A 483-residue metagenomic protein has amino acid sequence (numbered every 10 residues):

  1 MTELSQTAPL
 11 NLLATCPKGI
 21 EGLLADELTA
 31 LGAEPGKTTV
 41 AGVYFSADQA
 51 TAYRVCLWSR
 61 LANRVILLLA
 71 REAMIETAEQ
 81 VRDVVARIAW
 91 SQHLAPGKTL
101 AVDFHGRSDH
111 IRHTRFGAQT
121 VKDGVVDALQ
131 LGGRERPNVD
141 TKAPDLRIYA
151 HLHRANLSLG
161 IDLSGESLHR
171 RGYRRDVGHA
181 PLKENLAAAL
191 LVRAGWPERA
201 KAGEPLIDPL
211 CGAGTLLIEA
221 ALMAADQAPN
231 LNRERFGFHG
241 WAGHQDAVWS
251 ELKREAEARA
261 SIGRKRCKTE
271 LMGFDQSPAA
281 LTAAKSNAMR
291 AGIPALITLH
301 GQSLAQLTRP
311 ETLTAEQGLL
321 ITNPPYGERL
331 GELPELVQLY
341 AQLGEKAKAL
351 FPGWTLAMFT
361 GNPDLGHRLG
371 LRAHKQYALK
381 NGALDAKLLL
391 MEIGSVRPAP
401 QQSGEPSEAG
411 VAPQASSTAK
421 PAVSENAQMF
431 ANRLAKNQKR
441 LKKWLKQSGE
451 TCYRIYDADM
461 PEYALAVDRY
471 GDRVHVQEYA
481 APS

Functional and structural regions predicted by a protein language model:
T2-L146, S395-D468, Q477: Non-catalytic nucleic-acid substrate-recognition regions in nucleic-acid-modifying enzymes
Q6-V65, F104, S108-F116, H151-E204 (+3 more regions): S-adenosyl-L-methionine
N11, T15, G19, L23-L24 (+6 more regions): Conserved Class I SAM-dependent methyltransferase catalytic core
A89-H93, L307-G318: Short amphipathic alpha-helix with an adjacent loop that forms part of the alpha/beta core around
R107-H110, E166-S167, P325-R329, A481-P482: A short, flexible beta-alpha/helix-coil linker loop
L182-R309: Conserved S-adenosyl-L-methionine
L190, D468-S483: Class I S-adenosylmethionine
Q227, L231-A258, T314-Q317, P325-A357: SAM-dependent methyltransferase catalytic-core segment centered on the flexible catalytic loop and adjoining short
